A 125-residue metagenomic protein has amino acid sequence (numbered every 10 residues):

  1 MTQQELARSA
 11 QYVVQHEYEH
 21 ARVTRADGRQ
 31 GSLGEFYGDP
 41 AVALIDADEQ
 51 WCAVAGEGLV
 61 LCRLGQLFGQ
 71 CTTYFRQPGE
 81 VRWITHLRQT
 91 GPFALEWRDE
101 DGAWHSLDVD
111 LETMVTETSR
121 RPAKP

Functional and structural regions predicted by a protein language model:
M1-Q11, E35-Q50, R76-P92, R120-P125: Repeated scaffold domains used in trafficking and secretory/extracellular systems, primarily beta-propellers
Q3-E17, R22, A47-A55, L59-C62 (+1 more regions): Short beta-strand elements that form the blades of beta-propeller/WD-repeat-like and other beta-sheet-rich scaffold
H16-E35, V60-E80, D101-K124: Surface-exposed loop/turn elements that mediate protein-protein interactions on large endomembrane-trafficking
L87-Q89, F93-L95, D108-M114: An exposure/low-complexity boundary signal
